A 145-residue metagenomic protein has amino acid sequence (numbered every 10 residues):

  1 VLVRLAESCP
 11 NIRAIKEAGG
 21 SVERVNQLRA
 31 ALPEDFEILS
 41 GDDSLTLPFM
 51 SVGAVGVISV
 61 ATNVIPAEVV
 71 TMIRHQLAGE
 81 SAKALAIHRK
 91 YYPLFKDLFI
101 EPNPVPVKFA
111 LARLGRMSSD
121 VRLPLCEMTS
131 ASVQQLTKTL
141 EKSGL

Functional and structural regions predicted by a protein language model:
V1-F95, F99: Catalytic alpha/beta core domains of metabolic enzymes, predominantly
S51-A54, Y92-L125: Conserved short secondary-structure transition element at the edge of the structured enzyme core that lines
A78-S81, P106, T139-G144: Short, structured secondary-structure boundary patches
R116-L145: Flexible C-terminal active-site loop/helix
